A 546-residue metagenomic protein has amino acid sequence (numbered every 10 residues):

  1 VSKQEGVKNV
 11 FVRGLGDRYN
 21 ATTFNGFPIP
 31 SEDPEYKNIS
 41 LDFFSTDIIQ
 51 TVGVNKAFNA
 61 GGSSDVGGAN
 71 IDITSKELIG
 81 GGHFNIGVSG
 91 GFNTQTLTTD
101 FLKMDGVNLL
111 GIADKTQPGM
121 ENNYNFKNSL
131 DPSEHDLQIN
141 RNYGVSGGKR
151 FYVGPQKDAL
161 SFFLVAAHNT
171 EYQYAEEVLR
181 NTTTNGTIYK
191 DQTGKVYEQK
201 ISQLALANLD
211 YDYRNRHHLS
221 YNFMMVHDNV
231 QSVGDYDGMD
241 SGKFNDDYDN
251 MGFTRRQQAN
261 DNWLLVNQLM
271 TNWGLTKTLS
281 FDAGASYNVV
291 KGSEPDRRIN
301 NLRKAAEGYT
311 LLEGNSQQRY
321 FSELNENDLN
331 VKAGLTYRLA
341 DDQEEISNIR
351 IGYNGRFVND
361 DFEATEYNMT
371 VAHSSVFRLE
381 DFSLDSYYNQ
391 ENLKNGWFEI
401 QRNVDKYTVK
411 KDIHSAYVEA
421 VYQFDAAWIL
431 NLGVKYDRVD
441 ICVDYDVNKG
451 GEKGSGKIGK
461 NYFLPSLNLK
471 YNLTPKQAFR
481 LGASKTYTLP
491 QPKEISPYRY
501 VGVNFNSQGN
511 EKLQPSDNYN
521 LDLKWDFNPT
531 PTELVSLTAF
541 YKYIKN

Functional and structural regions predicted by a protein language model:
V1-P28, A69-T74: Extracytoplasmic beta-strand/coil segments of soluble accessory domains associated with Gram-negative outer-membrane
F27-K56, F101-L102: Short acidic/polar hinge/loop motifs at secondary-structure boundaries that mediate gating or recognition
F27-P28, K291-S293, N359, D385-W397 (+3 more regions): Surface-exposed extracellular loop regions of Gram-negative outer-membrane beta-barrel proteins, predominantly
F43-G87: A beta-strand signature from Gram-negative outer-membrane beta-barrel systems, especially the internal plug domain
N128-D235, L265, P465-L467: Transmembrane beta-barrel wall of Gram-negative outer-membrane proteins
D246-M270, Q401-H414, I458, Y487-I544: Outer-membrane beta-barrel signature, preferentially recognizing the C-terminal barrel domain of Gram-negative
S280-S286, K291-R298, N348-R350, A427 (+2 more regions): Membrane-embedded beta-barrel scaffold of Gram-negative outer-membrane proteins
Q318, S322, R338-L339, E344-T474 (+1 more regions): Signature of Gram-negative outer-membrane beta-barrel scaffolds
